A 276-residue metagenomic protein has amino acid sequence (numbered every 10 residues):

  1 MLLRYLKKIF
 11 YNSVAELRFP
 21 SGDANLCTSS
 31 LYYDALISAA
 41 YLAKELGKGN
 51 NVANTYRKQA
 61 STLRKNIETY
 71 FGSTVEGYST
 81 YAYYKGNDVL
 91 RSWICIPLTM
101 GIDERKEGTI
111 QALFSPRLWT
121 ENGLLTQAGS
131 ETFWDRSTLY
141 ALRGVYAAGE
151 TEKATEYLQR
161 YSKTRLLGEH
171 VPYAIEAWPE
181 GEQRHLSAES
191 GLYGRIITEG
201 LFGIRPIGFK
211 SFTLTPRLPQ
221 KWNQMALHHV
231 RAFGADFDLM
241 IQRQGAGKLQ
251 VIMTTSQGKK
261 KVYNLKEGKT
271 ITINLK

Functional and structural regions predicted by a protein language model:
M1-R4, K8, D23-N54, K58-S61 (+4 more regions): Active-site core of glycosidic bond-cleaving carbohydrate-active enzymes
I9-R18: A short, charged helix-loop
F19, S79-A82, W222, K248: A broad structural signal for short, well-ordered beta-strand segments within beta-sheet-rich domains
G49, T55, T62, Y70 (+1 more regions): Beta-rich accessory regions
K65: Short, well-ordered surface patches within globular domains
